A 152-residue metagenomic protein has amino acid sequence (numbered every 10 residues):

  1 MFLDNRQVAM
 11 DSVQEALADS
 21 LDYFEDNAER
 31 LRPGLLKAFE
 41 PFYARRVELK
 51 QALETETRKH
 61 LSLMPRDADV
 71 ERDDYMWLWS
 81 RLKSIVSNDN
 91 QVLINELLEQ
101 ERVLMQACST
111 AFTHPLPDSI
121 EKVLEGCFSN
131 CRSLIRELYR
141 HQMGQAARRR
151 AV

Functional and structural regions predicted by a protein language model:
M1-L31, N90-D118, L134: Alpha-helical bundle segments that constitute or directly flank the non-heme di-iron/ferroxidase center
D11, L36-A44, N95-E99, E121-S129: Short, charged, amphipathic alpha-helical segments
L21, A28, K50-T57, W79-L82 (+3 more regions): A structural signal for well-ordered alpha-helices, especially hydrophobic packing surfaces of coiled-coils
K37-R72, L138-A146: Conserved alpha-helical segments that form or flank metal/cofactor-binding pockets of metalloenzymes
A44-R45, M64-L82, E121-N130, A147-V152: Charge-rich, acidic-biased intrinsically disordered regions
T55-V92, E99, V103-M105: Carboxylate-rich helix-loop segments that flank metal/cofactor sites and access channels in metalloenzymes
Q100-V152: Preference for long, well-ordered alpha-helical segments
